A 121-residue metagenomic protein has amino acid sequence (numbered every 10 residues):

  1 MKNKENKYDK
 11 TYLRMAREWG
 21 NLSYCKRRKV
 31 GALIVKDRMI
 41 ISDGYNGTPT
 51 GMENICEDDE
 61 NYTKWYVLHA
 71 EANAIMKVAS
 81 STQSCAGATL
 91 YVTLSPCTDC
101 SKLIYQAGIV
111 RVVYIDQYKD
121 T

Functional and structural regions predicted by a protein language model:
M1-T121: Zinc-dependent deaminase catalytic domain
